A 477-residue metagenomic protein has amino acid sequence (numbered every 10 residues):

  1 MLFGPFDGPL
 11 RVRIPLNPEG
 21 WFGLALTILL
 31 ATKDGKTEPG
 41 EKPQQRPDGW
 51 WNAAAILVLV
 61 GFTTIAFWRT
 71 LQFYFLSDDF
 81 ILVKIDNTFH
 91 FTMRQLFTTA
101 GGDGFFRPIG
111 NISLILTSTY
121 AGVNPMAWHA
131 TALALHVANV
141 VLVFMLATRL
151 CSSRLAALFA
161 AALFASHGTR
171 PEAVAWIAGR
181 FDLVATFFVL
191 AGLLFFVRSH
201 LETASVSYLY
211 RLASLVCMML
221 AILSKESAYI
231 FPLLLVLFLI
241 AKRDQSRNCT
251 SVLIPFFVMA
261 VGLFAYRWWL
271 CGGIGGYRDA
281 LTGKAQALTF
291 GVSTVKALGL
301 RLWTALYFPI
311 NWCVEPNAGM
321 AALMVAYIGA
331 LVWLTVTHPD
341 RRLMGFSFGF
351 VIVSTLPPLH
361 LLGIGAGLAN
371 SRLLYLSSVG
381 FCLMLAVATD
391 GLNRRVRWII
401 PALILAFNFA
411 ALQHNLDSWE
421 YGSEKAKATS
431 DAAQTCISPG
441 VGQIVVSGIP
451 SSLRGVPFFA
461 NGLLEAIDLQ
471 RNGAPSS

Functional and structural regions predicted by a protein language model:
M1-Q45: Membrane-embedded, hydrophobic transmembrane alpha-helices
A31, K36-S477: Polytopic membrane enzymes that build or remodel cell-surface glycoconjugates and lipids
